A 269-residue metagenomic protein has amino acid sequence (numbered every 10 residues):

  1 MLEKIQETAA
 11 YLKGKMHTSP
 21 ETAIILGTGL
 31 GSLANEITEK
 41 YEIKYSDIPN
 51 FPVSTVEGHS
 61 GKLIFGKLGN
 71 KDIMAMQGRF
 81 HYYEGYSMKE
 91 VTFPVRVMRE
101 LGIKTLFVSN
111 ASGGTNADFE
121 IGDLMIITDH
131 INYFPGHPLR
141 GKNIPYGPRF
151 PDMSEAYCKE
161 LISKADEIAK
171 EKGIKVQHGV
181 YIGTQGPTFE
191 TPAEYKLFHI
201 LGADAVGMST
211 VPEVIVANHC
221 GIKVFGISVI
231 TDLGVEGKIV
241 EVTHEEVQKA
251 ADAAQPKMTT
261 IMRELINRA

Functional and structural regions predicted by a protein language model:
M1-M153: Metabolite-binding pocket within alpha/beta catalytic cores that recognizes anionic/polar moieties
Y11, K15, E160, K164-I174 (+1 more regions): Generic non-transmembrane alpha-helical segments
R99-G102, H199, N218: Non-catalytic positions within long, well-ordered alpha-helices that form the structural scaffold/packing of enzyme
K104-T105, D204, K223: Short acidic/polar active-site loop segments enriched in Thr and Asp
I131, P135-P187: Histidine/lysine/aspartate-rich catalytic loop segments that bind and position anionic ligands
I168-D204, M262, A269: Active-site/ligand-binding-proximal alpha/beta "capping" segment
M208-E246: Zn-dependent metallopeptidase/amidohydrolase metal-coordination segment
V235-A269: His/Asp/Glu-rich mid-to-C-terminal helical/loop segments that flank catalytic regions of hydrolases
